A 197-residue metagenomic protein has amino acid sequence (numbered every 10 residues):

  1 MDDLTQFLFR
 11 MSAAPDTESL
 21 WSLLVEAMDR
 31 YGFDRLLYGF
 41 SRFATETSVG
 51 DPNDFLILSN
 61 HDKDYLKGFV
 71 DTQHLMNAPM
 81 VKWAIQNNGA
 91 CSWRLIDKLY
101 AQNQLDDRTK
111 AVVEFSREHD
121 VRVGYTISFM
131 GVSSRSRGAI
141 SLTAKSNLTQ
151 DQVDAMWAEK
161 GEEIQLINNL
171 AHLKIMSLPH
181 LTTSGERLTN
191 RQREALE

Functional and structural regions predicted by a protein language model:
M1-R10: Signal-transmission linkers at sensory-effector interfaces
R10-L23: Signal-transducing coiled-coil linker helices
A14, D154-W157, S177, L181: Interdomain signal-transducing alpha-helical coiled-coil linkers
V25-S128: Regulatory input/activation interfaces that engage signals or partners
M130-S146: Sensory-domain boundary capping and coupling elements
A144-K160: Regulatory loop-to-helix N-cap segments in sensory/regulatory domains that couple ligand/signal detection
E163-L178: Signal-transmission/dimerization alpha-helices at domain junctions
P179-E197: Helix-turn-helix DNA-binding segment
